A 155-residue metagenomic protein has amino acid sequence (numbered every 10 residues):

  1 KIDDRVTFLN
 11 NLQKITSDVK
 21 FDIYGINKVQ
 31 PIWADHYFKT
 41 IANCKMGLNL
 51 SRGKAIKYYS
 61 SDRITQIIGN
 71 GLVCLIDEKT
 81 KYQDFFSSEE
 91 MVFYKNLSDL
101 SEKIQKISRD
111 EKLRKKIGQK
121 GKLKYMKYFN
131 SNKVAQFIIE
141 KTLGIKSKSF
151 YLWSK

Functional and structural regions predicted by a protein language model:
K1-S88, I145: Nucleotide-sugar donor-binding catalytic core of glycosyltransferases
D18-V19, G47, M91-V92, L113-R114 (+2 more regions): A general structural signal for well-ordered secondary-structure junctions
G53, K79, N96-L97, N130-S131: An acidic- and aromatic-residue-enriched active-site/binding cleft used to recognize and process polar
Q83-K103: Change "using UDP/GDP/dTDP sugars" to "using nucleotide sugars
E102-K155: C-terminal amphipathic helix plus adjacent low-complexity, charged tail appended to glycosyltransferase catalytic
